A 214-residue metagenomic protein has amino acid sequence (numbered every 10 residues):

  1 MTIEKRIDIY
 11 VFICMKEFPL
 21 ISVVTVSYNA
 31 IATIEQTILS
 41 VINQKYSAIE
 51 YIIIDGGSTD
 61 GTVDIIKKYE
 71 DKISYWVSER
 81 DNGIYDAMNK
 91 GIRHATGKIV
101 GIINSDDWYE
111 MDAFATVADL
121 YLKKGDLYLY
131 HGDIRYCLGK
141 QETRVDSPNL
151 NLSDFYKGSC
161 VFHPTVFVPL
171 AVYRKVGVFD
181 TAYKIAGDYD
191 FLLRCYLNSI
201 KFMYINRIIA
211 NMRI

Functional and structural regions predicted by a protein language model:
E4, D8-I214: Nucleotide-sugar donor-binding/catalytic module of glycosyltransferases that assemble extracellular/cell-envelope
